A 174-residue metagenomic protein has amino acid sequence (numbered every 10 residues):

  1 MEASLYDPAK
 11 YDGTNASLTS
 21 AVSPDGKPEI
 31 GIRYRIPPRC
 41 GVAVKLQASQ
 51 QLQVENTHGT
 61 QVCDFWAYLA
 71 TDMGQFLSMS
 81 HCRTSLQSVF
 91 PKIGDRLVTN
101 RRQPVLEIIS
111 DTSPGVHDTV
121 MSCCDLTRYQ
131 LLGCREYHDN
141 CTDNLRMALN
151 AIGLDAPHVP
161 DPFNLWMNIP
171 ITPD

Functional and structural regions predicted by a protein language model:
M1-D174: Acidic, Ser/Thr/Pro
